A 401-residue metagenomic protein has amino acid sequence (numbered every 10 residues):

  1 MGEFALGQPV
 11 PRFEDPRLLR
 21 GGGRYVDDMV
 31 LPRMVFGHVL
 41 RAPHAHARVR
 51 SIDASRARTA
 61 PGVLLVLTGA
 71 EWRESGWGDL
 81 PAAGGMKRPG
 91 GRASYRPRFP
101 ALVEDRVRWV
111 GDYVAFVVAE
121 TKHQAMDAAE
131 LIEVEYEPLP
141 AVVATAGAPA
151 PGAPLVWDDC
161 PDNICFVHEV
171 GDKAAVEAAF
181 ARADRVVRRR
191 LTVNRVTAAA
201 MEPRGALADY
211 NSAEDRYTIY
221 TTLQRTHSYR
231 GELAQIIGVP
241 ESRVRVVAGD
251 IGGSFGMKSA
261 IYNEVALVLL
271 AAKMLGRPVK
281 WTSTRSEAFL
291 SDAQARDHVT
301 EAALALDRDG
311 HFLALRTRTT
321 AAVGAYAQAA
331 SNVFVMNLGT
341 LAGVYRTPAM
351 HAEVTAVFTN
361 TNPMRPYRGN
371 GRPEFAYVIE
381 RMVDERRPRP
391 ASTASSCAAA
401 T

Functional and structural regions predicted by a protein language model:
M1-D162, V186-R189, E264: Flexible, low-hydrophobicity surface segments
E14-P16, A83-P97, N163-A206, D297-M382: Glycine-rich loop/linker segments at domain edges
G21, L65-G69, W109, V187-L191 (+4 more regions): General beta-strand structural signal in soluble alpha/beta enzymes
R33-F36, A60-L64, E104, G111-V114 (+9 more regions): Short coil/turn connectors at secondary-structure junctions
V39-A70, A115-Y136, A206-L275, Q328 (+2 more regions): Alpha-helical support elements that line or immediately flank enzyme active sites and cofactor-binding pockets
W72, L223-T226, D250-S254, S283-A293 (+1 more regions): Acidic, glycine-rich active-site loops and adjacent beta-strand->loop/helix elements that engage anionic groups
A83-A119, Q124, F255-R308, M364-R389: Glycine-rich and small/hydrophobic secondary-structure elements
A150-I237, T401: Helix-loop-helix junctions that connect adjacent transmembrane helices in secondary transporters/permeases, recognized
